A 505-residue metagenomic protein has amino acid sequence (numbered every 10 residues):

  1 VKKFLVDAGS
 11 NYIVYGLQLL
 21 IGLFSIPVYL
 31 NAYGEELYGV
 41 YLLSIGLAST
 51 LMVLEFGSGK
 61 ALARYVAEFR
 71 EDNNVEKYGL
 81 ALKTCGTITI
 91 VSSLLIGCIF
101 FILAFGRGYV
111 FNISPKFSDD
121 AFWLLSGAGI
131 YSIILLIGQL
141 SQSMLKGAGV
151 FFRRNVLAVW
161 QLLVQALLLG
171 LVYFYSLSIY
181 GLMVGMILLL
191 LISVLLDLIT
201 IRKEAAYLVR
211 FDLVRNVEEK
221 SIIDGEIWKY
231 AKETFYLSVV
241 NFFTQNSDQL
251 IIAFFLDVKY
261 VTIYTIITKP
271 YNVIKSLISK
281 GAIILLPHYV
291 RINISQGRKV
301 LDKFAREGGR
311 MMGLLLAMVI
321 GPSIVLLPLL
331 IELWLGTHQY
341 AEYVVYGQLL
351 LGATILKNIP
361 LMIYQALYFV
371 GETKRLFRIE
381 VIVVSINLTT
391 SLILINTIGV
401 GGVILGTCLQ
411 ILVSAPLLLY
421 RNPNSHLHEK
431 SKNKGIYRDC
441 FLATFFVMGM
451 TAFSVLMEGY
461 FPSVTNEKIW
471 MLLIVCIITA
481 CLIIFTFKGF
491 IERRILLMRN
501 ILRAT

Functional and structural regions predicted by a protein language model:
V1-F4, D119, I179, M183 (+4 more regions): Interhelical loop/hinge segments that connect adjacent transmembrane helices in multipass membrane
V1-G22, E76-K83, T87, S118-A121 (+6 more regions): N-terminal membrane topogenesis motif
V14, Q18-G22, I26, S44-A63 (+13 more regions): Short runs within selected transmembrane alpha-helices of multi-pass transporters and secretion channels
I21-L37, Y109-I113, Y175, F235 (+5 more regions): Helix-terminus/linker motif at the lipid-water interface of multi-pass membrane proteins
I26-S49, A81, I179-V184, I222-Y230 (+5 more regions): Interfacial/gating helices of multi-pass transporter permease domains
F56-D72, G147, A206-R210, I267 (+2 more regions): Helix-loop junctions and terminal segments of transmembrane helices in multi-pass membrane transport/translocation
K83-I113, L167-F174, L195, A305-N358 (+2 more regions): Alpha-helical transmembrane segments of multi-pass membrane transport and lipid-handling proteins
H428, A452-T505: Membrane-proximal transmembrane or re-entrant/amphipathic helices at the cytosolic face
